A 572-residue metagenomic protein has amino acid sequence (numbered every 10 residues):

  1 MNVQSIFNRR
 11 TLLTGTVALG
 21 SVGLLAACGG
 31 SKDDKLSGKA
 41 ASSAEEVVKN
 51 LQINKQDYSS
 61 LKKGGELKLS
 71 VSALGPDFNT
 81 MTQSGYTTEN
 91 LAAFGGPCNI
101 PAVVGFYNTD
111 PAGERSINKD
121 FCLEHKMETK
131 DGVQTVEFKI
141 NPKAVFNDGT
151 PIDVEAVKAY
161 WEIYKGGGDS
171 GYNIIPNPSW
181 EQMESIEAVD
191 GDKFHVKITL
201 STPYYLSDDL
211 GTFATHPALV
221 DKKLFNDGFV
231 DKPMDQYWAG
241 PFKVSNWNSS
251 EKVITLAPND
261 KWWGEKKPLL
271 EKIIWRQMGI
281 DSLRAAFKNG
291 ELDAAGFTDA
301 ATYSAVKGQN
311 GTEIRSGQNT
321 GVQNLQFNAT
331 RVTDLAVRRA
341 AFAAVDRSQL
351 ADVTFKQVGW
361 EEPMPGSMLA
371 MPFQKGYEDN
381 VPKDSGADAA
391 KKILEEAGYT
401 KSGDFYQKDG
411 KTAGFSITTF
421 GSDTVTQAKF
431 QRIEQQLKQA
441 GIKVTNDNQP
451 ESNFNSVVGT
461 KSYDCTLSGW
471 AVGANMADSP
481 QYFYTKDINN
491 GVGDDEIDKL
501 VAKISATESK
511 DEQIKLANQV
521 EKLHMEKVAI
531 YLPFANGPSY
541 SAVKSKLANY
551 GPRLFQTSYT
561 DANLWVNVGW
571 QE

Functional and structural regions predicted by a protein language model:
N2, A18, N50, V345-G376 (+2 more regions): Detector for C-terminal structural segments
K62, K68, E137, I174-L224 (+1 more regions): Surface-exposed binding/hinge segments that line and control ligand-binding clefts or catalytic entry sites
L67-T129, Y237: N-terminal lobe/hinge region of extracytoplasmic solute-binding protein
K68-V71, D153-Y160, H195-T199, P241 (+5 more regions): Alpha-helical secondary-structure segments
I100, Y107-A112, T212-P268, K272 (+1 more regions): Gly/Pro-rich hinge or "lid" segments in bacterial periplasmic/extracellular proteins
E124-G171, K197, T333: Aromatic- and charge-enriched surface segment that lines or borders ligand/interaction sites
V230, Q236, P258-A305, K443 (+1 more regions): Ligand-site clamp/hinge motif
S249-E251, T400-V472: Ligand/substrate-recognition segments at binding pockets and active sites
